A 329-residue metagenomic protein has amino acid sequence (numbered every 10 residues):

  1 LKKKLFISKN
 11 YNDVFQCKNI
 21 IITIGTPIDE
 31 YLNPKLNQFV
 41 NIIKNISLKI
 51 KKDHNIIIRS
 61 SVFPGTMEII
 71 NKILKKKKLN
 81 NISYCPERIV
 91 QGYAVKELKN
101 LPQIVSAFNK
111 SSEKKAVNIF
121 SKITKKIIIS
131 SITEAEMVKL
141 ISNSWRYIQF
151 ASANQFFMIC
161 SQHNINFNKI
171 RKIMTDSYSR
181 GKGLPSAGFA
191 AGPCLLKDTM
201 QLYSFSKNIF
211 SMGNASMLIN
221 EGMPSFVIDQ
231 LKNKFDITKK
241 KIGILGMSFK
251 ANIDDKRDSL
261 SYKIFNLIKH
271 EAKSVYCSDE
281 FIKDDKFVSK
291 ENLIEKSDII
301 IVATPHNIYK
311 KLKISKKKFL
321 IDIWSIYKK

Functional and structural regions predicted by a protein language model:
L1-K329: Structural/interface elements that position substrates and couple domains in central-metabolism enzymes
